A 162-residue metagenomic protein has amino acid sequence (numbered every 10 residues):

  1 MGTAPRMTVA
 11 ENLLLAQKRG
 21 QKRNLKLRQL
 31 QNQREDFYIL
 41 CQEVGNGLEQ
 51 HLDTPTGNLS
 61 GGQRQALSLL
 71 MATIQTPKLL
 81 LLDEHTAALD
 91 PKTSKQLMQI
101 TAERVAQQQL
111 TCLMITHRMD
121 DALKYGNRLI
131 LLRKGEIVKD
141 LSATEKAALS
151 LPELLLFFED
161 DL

Functional and structural regions predicted by a protein language model:
M1-E11: Conserved catalytic motifs of ABC-family nucleotide-binding domains
L40-G57: Conserved ABC nucleotide-binding domain
A72-T73: ABC ATPase C-loop
L80-D83: Catalytic Walker B motif of ABC-type/P-loop ATPase nucleotide-binding domains
P91-T93: Helix N-cap at the start of a conserved alpha-helix in ABC-type nucleotide-binding domains
K95-Q107: Helical segment within the ABC ATPase nucleotide-binding domain
T116-H117: H-loop/switch region of ABC-family ATPase nucleotide-binding domains
E136-E159: Conserved beta-strand-loop-alpha-helix hinge in the C-terminal portion of ABC ATPase nucleotide-binding domains
